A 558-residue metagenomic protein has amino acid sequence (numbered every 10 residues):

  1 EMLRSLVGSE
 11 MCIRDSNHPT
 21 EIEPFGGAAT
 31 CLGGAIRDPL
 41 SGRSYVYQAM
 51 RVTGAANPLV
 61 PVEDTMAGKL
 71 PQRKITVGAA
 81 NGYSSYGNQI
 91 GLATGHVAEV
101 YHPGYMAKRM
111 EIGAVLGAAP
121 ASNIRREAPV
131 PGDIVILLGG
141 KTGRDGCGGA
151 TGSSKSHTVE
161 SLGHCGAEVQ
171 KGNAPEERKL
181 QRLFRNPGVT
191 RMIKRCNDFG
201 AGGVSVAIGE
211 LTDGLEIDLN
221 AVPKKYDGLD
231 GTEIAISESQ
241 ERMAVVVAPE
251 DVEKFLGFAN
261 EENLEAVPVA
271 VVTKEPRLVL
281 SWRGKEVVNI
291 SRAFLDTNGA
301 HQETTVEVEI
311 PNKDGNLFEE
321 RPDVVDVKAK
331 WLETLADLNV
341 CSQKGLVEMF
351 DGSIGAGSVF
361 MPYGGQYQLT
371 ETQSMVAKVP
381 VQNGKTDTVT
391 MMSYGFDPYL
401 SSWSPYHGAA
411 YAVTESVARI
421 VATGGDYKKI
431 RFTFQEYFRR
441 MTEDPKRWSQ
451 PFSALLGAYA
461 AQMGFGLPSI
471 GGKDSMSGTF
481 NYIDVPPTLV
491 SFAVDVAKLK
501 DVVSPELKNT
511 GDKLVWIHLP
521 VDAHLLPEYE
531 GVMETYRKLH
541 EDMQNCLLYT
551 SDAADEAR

Functional and structural regions predicted by a protein language model:
E1-I13, Y549-R558: Single conserved hydrophobic/aromatic residue that forms the stacking wall/gate of nucleotide- or nucleobase-binding
L3, I124-A128, V503-E506: Short, surface-exposed secondary-structure edge patches
S9-E10, R14-G143, G152-H157, G355-M361 (+4 more regions): Long, structured ligand/cofactor-binding scaffold of large enzymes
V77, I134-V135, K141-Q181, P187 (+6 more regions): Intein/HINT protein-splicing elements and their conserved insertion hotspots or analogous self-processing inserts
Q89, A93-H102, M110, G146-R182 (+4 more regions): Buried, small/hydrophobic-residue-enriched core segments of structured protein domains
P175-Q240, V532-A554, R558: Active-site-proximal betaalpha loop/short-helix elements that scaffold phosphoryl/nucleotidyl transfer chemistry
A244-A248: Short hydrophobic/aromatic beta-strand micro-patches that form the beta-sheet surface supporting nucleotide- or nucleic
